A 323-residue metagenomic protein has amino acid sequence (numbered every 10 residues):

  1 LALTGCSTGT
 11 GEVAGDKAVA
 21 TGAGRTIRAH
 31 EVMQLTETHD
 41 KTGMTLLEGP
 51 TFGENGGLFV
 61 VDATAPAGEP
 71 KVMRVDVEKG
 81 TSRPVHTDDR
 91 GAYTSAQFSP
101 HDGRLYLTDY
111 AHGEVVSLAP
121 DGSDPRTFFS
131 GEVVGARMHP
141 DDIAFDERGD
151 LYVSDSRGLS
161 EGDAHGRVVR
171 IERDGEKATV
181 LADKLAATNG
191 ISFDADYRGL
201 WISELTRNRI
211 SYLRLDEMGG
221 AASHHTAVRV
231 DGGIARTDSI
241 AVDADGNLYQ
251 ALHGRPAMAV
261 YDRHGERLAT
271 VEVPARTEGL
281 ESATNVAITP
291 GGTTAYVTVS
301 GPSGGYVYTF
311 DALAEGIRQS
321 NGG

Functional and structural regions predicted by a protein language model:
L3-G5: C-terminal motif of bacterial Sec signal peptides marking the signal peptidase cleavage site
S7-G9: Bacterial signal peptide processing site
D16-M44, H224-H225: A short helix->beta-strand "capping" segment at the edge of beta-propeller domains
K41-G57, V61, E69, D88-Y106 (+5 more regions): Beta-rich, blade/repeat-based domains predominating in secreted/periplasmic proteins but also intracellular
T64-E69, Y110-A111, L159-G166, L205-N208 (+2 more regions): Short, solvent-exposed loop/turn segments at conserved positions within beta-propeller repeat blades
P70-M73, E114-V116, G166-V169, R209-S211 (+2 more regions): A short loop-to-beta-strand structural motif that recurs across blades of beta-propeller domains
V75-G80, A119-S123, I171-E176, R214-G219 (+2 more regions): Short loop/turn segments that connect beta-strands within beta-propeller blades
S282-G323: Blade-level signature of beta-propeller repeat domains, shared across WD40, Kelch, NHL, RCC1 and BNR/Asp-box propellers
